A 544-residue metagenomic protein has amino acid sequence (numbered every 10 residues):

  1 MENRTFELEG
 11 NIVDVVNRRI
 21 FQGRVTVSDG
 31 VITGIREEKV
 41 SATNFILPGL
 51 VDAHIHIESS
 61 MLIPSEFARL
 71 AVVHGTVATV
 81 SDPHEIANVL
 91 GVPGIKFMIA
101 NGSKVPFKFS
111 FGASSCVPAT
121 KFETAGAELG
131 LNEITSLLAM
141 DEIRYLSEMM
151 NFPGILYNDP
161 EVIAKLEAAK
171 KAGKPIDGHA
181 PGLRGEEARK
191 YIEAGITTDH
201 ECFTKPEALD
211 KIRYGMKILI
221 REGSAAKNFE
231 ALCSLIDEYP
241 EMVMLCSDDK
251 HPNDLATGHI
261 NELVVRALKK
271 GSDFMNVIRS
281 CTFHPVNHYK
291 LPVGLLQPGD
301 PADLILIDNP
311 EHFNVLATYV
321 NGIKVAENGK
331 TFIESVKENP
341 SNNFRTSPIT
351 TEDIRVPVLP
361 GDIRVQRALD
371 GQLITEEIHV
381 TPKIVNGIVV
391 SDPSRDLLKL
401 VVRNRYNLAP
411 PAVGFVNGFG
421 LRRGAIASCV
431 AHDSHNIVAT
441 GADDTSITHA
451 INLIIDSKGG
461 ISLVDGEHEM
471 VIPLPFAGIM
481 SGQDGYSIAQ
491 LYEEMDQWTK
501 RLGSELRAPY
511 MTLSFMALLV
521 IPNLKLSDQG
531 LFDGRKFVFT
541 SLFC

Functional and structural regions predicted by a protein language model:
M1-G23, S28, V72-H74, D254-G271 (+1 more regions): Active-site microenvironment of metallo-dependent hydrolases
E2-E9, D29-S81: Replace "His-x-His-based motif
G49-V51, F111, L245, T440: Residue-level marker for buried hydrophobic side chains located in beta-strands that build the well-ordered beta-sheet
V51-I63, P118-L131, T197: Active-site mouth loops of central-metabolism enzymes
H56, S60, H84-I86, G112-A119 (+5 more regions): Active-site beta-loop-alpha junctions enriched in small/polar residues
A68-P175, V471-P473: Divalent-metal coordination cores built from histidine and acidic residues
E128-S147, G154-L219, S224-L245, L255-N276 (+1 more regions): Histidine/acidic residue-rich metal-binding segments in metalloenzymes
